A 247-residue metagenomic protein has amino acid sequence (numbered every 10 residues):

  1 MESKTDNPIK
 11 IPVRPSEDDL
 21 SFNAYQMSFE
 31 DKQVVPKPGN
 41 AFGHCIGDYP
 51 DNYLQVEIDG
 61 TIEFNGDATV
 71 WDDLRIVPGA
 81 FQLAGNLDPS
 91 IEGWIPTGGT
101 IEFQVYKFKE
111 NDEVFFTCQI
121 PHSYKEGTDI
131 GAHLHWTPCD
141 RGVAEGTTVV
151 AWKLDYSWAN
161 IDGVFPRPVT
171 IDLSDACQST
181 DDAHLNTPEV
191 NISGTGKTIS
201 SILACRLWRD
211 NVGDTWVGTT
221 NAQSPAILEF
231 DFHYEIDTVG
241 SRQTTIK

Functional and structural regions predicted by a protein language model:
M1-E92, T97: Intrinsic low-complexity, repeat-rich intrinsically disordered segments enriched in small/flexible residues
F108-S123, T137: Short beta-strands within extracellular/lumenal beta-sheet-rich domains
I120, W136-V143, N211-W216: Short amphipathic, basic-aromatic surface patches that mediate peripheral association with negatively charged
G127-C139: A short beta-strand element within beta-rich, extracytoplasmic domains of secreted/secretory-pathway proteins
T128-I130, A144-K153, Q223-I227: Short coil-to-beta strand junction motifs in C2/discoidin
I161-G196: Extracellular carbohydrate recognition and processing domains and analogous Trp-centered ligand-binding platforms
L185-V217: Cysteine-clustered segments with highest specificity for TGF-beta superfamily mature ligands
W208-K247: Proprotein-processing/basic-patch segments
